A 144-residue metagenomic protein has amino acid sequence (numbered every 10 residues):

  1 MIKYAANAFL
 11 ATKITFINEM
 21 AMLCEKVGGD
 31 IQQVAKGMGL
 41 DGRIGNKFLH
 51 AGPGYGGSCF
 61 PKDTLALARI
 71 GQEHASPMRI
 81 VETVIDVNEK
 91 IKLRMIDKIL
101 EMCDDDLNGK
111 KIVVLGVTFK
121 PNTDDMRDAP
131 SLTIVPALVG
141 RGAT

Functional and structural regions predicted by a protein language model:
M1-T144: Structural/interface elements that position substrates and couple domains in central-metabolism enzymes
